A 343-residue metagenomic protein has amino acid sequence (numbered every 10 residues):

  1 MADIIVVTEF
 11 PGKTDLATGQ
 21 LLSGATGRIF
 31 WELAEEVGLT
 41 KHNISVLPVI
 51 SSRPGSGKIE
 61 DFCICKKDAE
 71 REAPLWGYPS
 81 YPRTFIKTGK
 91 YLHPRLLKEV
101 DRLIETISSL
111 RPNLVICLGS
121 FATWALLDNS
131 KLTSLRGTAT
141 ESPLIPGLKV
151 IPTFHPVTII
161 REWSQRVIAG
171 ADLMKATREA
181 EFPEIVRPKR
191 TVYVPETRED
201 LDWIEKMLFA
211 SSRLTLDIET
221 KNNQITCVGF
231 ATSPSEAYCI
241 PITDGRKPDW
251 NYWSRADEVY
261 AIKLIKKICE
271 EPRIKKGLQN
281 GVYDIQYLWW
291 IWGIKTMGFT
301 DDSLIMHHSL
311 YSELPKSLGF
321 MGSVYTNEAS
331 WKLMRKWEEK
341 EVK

Functional and structural regions predicted by a protein language model:
M1, K175-I218, N222: DnaQ-like (DEDDh/DEDDy) 3′-5′ exonuclease domain used for proofreading and 3′-end trimming on nucleic acids
M1-V186: A polyanion-binding, active-site-adjacent surface
V6-V7, L214-D217, L278, T300-D301: Short hydrophobic beta-strand that contains or immediately precedes a catalytic carboxylate
I104, D202-E205, K266: Short hydrophobic/charged patches on amphipathic alpha-helices used for structural packing and interfaces
N113-G119, T215, R273-G281: Acidic beta-strand-to-loop metal/phosphate-binding motif
L148, A180-E196, Q224, P234-K343: Active-site-proximal helix-loop-helix substrate-binding element of RNase H-like nuclease domains
D217, C227-P234: Short conserved beta-strand segments at catalytic cores or DNA/RNA-binding microdomains of nucleic-acid binding
